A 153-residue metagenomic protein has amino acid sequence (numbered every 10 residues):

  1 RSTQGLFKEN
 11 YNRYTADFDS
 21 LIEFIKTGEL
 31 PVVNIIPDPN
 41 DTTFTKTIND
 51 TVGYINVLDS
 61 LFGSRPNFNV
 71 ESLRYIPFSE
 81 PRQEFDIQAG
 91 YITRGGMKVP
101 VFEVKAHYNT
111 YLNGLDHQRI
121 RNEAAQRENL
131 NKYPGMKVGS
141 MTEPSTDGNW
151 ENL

Functional and structural regions predicted by a protein language model:
R1-L153: Bimodal feature
